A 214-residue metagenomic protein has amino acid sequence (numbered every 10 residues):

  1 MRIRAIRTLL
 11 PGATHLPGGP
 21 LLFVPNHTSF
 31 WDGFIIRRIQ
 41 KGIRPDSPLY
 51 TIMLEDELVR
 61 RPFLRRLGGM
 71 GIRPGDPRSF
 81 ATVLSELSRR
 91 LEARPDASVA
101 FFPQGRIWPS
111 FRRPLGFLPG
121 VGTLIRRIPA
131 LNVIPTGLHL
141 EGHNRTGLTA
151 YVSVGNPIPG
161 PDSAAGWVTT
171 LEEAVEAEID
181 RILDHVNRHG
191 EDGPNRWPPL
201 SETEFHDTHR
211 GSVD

Functional and structural regions predicted by a protein language model:
M1-P20: A short, well-structured juxtamembrane/interface segment
M1-R4, V59-G68, D207-D214: Alpha-helical membrane-targeting segments
I3-L9, D76-L87: Glycine-rich, highly charged phosphate/nucleotide-binding loops
I6-P11, I36-I39, S85, G120-G122: A generic local structural motif
G12, E55, R73-G75, G137 (+1 more regions): Residues at the C-termini of beta-strands that transition into short coil/loop
A13-T14, K41, R61-P62, L91 (+2 more regions): Short secondary-structure boundary/capping segments
H15-P77: Catalytic core of membrane glycerolipid acyltransferases/transacylases, capturing the structured, soluble-facing
A81-D214: Non-catalytic C-terminal accessory region of glycerolipid acyltransferases and related lyso-lipid remodeling enzymes
